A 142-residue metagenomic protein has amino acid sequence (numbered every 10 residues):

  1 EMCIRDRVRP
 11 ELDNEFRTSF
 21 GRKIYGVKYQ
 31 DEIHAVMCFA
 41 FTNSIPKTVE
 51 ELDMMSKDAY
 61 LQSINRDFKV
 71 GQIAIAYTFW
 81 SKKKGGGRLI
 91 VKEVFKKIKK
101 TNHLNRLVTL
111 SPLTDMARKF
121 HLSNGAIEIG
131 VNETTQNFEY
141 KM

Functional and structural regions predicted by a protein language model:
M2-I4: Short, small-residue-biased leader/transition segments that mark boundaries at the very start of proteins
N14-Q30, A35, A40-V49: A short helix-loop-beta-strand connector motif used in the catalytic cores of GNAT acetyltransferases and, in some
F41-A74: Conserved acyl-donor/pantetheine-binding loop and adjacent beta-alpha core of acyl/acetyltransferases and related
A74, K100-L113: Conserved GNAT acetyl-CoA-binding A-motif
W80-K82, V108-K119, N132: Conserved beta-strand-loop-alpha-helix junction that forms the acyl-donor binding cleft
S81-K99: Conserved acetyl-CoA-binding loop-helix of GNAT-fold acetyltransferases
L122-N132: Conserved acetyl-CoA-binding loop of GNAT-fold acetyltransferases
T134-M142: C-terminal "cap" of GNAT-fold acetyltransferases
